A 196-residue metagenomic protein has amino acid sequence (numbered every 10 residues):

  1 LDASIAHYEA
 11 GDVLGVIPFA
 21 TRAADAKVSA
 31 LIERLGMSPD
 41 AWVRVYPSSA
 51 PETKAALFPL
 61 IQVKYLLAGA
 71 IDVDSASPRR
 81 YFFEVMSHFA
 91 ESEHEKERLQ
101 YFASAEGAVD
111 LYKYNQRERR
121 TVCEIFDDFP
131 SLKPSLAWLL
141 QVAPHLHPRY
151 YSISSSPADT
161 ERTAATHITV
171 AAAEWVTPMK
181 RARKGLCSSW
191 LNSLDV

Functional and structural regions predicted by a protein language model:
L1-V196: FNR-like FAD-binding dehydrogenase module
